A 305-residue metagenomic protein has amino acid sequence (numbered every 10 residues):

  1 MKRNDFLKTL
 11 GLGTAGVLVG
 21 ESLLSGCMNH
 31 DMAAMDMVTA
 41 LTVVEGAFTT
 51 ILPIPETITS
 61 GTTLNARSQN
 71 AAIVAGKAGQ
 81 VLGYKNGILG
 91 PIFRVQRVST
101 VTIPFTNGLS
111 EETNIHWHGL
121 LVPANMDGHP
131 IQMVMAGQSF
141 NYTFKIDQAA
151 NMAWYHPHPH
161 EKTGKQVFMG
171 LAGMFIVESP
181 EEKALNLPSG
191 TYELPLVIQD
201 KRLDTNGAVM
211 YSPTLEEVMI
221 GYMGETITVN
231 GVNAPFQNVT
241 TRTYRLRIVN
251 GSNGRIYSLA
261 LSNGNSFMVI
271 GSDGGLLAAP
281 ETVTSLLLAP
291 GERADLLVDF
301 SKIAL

Functional and structural regions predicted by a protein language model:
R3-N4, K8-V19, C27-N125, H129-N141 (+1 more regions): N-terminal, post-signal-peptide metal-ligating segments of extracellular/periplasmic oxidoreductases, dominated by
M28-N65, F168-Q199, L276-L305: Extended terminal and domain-junction accessory segments
A66-N70, S99, N107-L109, G119-L121 (+7 more regions): A mature extracytoplasmic/lumenal domain signature
L109-E111, L120-V122, G128-K183, T284-L305: Extracellular/periplasmic metallocenter environments
E111-W117, M169, R255-L261: Short, hydrophobic/aromatic beta-strand segments
A124-M126, Q132-V134, M210-L305: Histidine- and aromatic-rich segments of cupredoxin/plastocyanin-like copper-binding domains
L194-E217: Conserved, well-structured core segments that form or line functional sites
